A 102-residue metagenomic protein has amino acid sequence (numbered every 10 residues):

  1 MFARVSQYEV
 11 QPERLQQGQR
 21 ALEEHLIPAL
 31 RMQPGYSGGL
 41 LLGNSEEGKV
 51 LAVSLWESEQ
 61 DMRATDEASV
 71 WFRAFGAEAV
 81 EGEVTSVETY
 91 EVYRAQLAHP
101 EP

Functional and structural regions predicted by a protein language model:
F2, Q7-E9, L40-K49, A74-P102: Glycine-rich beta-strand-turn "strand-cap" elements at beta-sheet edges
E9-L22: Short, surface-exposed ligand-recognition loops at beta-strand->loop->(often short) alpha-helix junctions that present
E13, E47, Q60: Short alpha-helical
L15-Q17, D61-R63, Q96: Intrinsically disordered, low-complexity acidic/polar segments
L15-Q17, L26-A29, L41-L42: Intrinsically disordered, low-complexity segments enriched in polar/charged residues with Gly/Pro, especially when
E24-H25, L30-S37, L55-T89: An amphipathic, aromatic/His-enriched active-site/gating alpha helix that lines ligand/cofactor pockets
